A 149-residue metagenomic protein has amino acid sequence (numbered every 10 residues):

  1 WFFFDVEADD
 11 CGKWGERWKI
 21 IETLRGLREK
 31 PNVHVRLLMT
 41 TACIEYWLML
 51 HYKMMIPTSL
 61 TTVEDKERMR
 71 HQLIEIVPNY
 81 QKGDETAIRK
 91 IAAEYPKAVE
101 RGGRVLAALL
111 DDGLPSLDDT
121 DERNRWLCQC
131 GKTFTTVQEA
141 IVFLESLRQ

Functional and structural regions predicted by a protein language model:
V6-Q149: C-terminal accessory helical subdomains adjacent to catalytic cores in phosphodiester- and nucleotide-handling enzymes
